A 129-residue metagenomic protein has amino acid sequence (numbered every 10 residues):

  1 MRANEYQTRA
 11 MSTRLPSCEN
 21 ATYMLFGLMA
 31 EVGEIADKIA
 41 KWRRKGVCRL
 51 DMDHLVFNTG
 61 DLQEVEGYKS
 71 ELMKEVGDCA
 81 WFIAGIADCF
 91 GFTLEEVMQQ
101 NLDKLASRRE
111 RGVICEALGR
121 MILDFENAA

Functional and structural regions predicted by a protein language model:
M1-A129: Flexible "arm" and connector segments at domain edges
